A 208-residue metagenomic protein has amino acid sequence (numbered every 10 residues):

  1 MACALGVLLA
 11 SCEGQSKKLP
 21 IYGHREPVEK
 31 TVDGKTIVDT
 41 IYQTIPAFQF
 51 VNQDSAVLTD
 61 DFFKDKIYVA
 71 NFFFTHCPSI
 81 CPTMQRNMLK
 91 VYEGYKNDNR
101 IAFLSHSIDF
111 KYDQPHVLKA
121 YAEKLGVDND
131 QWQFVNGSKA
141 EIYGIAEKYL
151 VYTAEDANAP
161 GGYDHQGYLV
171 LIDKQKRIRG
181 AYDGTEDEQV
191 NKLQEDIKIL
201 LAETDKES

Functional and structural regions predicted by a protein language model:
M1-A47: N-terminal targeting signals for export/organelle localization
I45-P46, Y68, Q166-Y168: Short loop/turn microsegments at loop-to-beta-strand junctions
Q49-F50, L171: Hydrophobic beta-strand positions
L58-M88, F103-L104: Short active-site neighborhood of thiol/selenol oxidoreductases, capturing the structured segment around
Q85-I145: Structural microenvironment flanking redox-active thiols in thiol-disulfide oxidoreductases
W132, Y143, L150-E155, D164-V170: Structural micro-motif
D156-S208: Thiol-/selenol-based redox modules, centered on thioredoxin-like and closely related oxidoreductase domains
